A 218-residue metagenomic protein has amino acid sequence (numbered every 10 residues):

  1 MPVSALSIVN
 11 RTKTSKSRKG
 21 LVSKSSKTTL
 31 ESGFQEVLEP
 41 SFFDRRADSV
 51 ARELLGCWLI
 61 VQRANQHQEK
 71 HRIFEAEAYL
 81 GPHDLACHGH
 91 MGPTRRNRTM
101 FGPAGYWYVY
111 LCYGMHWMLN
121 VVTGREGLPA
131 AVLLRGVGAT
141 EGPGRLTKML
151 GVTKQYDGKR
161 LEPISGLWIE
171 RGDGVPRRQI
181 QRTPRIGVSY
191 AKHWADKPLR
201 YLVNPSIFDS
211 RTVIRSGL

Functional and structural regions predicted by a protein language model:
P2-L218: Conserved, well-structured core segments that form or line functional sites
